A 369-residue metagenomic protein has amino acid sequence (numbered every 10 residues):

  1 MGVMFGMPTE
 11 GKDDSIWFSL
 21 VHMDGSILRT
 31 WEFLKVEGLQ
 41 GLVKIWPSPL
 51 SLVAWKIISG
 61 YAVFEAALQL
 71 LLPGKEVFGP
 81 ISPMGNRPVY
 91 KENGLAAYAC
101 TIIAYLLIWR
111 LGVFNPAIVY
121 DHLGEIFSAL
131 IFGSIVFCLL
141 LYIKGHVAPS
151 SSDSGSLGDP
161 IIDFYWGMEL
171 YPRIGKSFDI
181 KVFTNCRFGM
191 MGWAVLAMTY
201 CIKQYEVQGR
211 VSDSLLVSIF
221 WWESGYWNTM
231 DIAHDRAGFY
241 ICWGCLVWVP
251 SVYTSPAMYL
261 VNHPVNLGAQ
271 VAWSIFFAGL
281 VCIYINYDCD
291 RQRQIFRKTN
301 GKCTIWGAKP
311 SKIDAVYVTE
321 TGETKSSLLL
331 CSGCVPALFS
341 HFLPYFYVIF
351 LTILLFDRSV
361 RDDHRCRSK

Functional and structural regions predicted by a protein language model:
M1-G322, S326-K369: Membrane-anchoring alpha-helices and their flanking helix-loop junctions
